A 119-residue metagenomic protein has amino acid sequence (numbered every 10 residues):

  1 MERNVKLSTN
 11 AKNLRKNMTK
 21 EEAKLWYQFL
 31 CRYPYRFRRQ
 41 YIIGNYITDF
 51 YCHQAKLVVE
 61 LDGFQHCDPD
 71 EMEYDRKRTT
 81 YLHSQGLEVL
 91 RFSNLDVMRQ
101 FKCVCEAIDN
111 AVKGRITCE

Functional and structural regions predicted by a protein language model:
M1-E119: Nucleic-acid endo/exonuclease domains
